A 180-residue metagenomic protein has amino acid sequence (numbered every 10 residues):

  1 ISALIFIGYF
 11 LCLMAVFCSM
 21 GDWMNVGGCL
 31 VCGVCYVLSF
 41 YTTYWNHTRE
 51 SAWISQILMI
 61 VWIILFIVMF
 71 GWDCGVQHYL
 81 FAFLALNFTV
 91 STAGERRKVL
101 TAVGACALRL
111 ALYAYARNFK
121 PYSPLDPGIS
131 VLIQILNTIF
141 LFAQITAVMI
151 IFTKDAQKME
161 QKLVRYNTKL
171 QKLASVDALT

Functional and structural regions predicted by a protein language model:
I1-A3: N-terminal membrane topogenic signal
F6, F10-L13, F17, C35-Y36 (+4 more regions): Hydrophobic transmembrane alpha-helices
V16-W23, T42-R49, A116-F119, K154-Q161: Juxtamembrane transmembrane-helix termini
G21-C29, E50-I54, D73-H78: Short, aromatic-rich membrane-interface segments at the entry and exit of alpha-helical transmembrane domains
V26-C32, V131-F140: Alpha-helical transmembrane segments of polytopic membrane proteins
F88-A102, T146-D155: Membrane-water interface at the C-terminal end of transmembrane alpha helices
I139-T168: Juxtamembrane or sensor-core-proximal signal-transducing alpha helices that couple sensory domains to cytosolic
L170-T180: Conserved nucleotide-binding and Mg2+-coordinating catalytic segments in signaling enzymes
